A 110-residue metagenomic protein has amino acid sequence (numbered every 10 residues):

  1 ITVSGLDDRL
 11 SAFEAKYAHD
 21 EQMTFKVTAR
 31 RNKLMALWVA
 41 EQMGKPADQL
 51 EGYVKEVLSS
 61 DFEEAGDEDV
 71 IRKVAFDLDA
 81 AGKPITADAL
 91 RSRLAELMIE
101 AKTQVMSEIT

Functional and structural regions predicted by a protein language model:
T2-T110: A charge-rich, low-complexity, intrinsically flexible signal that marks solvent-exposed coils, linkers, repeats
